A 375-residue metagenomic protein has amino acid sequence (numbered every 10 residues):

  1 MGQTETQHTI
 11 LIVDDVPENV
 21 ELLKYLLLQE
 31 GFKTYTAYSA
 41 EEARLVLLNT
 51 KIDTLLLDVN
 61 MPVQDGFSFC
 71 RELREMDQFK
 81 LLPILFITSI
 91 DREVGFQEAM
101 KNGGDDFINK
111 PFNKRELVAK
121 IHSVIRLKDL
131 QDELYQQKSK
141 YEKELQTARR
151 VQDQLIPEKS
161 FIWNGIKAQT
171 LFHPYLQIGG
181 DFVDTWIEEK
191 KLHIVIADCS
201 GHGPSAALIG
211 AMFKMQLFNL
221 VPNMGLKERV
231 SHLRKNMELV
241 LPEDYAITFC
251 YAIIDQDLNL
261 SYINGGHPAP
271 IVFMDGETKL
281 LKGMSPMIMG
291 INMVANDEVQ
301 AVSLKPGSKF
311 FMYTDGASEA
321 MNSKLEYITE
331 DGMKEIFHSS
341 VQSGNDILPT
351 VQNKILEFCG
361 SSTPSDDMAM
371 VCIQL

Functional and structural regions predicted by a protein language model:
E5, V16-Y35, E41, L45 (+1 more regions): Two-component/phosphorelay signaling modules centered on CheY-like receiver
T50-L57: Active-site beta3 strand of CheY-like receiver
M61, L73: Receiver (REC) domain active-site loop signature in two-component systems and cognate sites in sensor histidine kinases
Y135-F311, E357-L375: … and, occasionally, acidic/histidine-rich disordered N-termini of signaling adaptors
S303-M312, A317-L375: C-terminal catalytic subdomain
